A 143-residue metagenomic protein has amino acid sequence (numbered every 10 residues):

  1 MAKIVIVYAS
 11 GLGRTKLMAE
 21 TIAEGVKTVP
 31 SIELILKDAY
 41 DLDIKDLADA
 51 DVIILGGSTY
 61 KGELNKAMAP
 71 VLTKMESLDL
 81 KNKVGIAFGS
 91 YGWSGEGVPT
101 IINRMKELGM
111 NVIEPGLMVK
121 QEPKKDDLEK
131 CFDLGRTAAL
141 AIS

Functional and structural regions predicted by a protein language model:
A2-I4, L17, T21-A39, D49-S143: FMN-binding flavodoxin-like domain, especially the glycine-rich phosphate-binding loop
Y8-L12: Aromatic-flanked redox-active Cys/Sec active sites in thiol-based oxidoreductases, especially the WC-centered
D43: Acidic, amphipathic alpha-helical patches
